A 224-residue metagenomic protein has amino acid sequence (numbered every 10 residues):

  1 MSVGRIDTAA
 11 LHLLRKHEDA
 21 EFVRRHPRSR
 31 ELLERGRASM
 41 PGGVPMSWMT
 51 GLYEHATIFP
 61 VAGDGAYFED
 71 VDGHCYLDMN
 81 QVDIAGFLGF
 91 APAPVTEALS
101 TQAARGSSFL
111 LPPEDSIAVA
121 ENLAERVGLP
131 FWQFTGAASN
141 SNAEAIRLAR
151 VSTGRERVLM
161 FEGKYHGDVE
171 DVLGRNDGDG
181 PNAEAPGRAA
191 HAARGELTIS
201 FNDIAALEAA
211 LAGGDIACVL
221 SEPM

Functional and structural regions predicted by a protein language model:
S2-G4, C75-R155: Glycine-rich loop-to-alpha-helix module at the N-terminal edge of alpha/beta enzyme cores
G4, L11-A62: Active-site-adjacent loop/helix segments that line or gate small-molecule/cofactor pockets in enzymes
K16, W48, L77-N80, A217-M224: Short beta-strands and strand-loop turn motifs
H26-R30, E34, A62, G89 (+6 more regions): Electropositive phosphate-/nucleotide-binding environments in soluble metabolic enzymes
P27-G36, E69-H74, A124-E125: Short, hydrophobic/aliphatic alpha-helical segments
T57-D78: Active-site and channel-lining beta-strand-loop segments that bind or position nucleotide-derived/phosphorylated
A118-S221: PLP-dependent aspartate aminotransferase-fold enzymes
